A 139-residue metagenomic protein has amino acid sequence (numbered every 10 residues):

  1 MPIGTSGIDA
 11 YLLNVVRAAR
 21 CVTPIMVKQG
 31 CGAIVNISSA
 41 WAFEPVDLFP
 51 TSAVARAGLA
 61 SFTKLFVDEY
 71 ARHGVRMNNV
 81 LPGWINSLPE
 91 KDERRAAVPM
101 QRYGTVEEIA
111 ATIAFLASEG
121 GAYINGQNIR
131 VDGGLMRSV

Functional and structural regions predicted by a protein language model:
M1-R17, C31, V35, L59: Catalytic Tyr-X3-Lys loop
A19, A55-R56, T63: Active-site helix of classical SDR
P24, D68-E69, A122: Alpha-helical segment proximal to the catalytic Tyr-Lys
S39: Residue(s) in the substrate-gating loop at a strand-loop-helix junction that position the organic substrate next
E44, A114, N125-V139: Short C-terminal tail/terminal secondary-structure segment of NAD(P)H-dependent dehydrogenase/reductase domains
P45-A53, L65, R94: Active-site loop-to-helix junction immediately N-terminal to the catalytic Tyr of the SDR YXXXK motif in Rossmann-fold
A71, R76, I124-G126: Short, small/polar-rich loop/turn modules that mediate ligand/substrate recognition or access, typified
V98-I109, G120: A conserved structural motif in NAD(P)-dependent oxidoreductases
